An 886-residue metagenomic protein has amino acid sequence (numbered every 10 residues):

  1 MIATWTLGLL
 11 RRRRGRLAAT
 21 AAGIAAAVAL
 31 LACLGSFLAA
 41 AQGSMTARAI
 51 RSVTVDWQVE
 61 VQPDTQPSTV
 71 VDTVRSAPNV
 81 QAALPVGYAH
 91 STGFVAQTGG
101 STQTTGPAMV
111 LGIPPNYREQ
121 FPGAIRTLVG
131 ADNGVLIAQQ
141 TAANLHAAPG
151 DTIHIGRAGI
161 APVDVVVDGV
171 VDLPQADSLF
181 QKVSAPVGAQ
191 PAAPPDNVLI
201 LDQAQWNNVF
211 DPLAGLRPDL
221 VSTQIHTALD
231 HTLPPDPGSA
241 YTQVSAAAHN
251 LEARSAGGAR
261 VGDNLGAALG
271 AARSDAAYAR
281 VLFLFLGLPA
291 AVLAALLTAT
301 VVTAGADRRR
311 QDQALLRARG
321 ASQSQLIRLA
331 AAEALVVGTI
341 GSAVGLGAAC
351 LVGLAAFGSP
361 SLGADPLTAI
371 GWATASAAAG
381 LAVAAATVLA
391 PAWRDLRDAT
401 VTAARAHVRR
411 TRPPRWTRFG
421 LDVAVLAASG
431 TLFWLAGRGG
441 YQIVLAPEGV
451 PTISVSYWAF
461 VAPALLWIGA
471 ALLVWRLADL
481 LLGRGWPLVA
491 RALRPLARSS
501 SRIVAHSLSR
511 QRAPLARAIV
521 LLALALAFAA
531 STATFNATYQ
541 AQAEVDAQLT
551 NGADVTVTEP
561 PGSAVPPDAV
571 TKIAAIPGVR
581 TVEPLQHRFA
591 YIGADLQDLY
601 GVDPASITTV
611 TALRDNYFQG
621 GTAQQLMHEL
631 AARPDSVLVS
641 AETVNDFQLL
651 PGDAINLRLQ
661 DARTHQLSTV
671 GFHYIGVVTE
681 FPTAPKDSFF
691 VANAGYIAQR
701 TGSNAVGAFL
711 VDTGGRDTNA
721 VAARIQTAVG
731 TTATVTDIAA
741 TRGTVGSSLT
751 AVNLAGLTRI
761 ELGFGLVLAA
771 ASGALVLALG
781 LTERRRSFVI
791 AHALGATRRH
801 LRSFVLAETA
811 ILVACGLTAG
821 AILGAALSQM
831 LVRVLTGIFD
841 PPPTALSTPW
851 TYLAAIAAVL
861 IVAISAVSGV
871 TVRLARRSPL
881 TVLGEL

Functional and structural regions predicted by a protein language model:
M1-A294, A304-D307, C350, S359-G363 (+10 more regions): Membrane transport/envelope proteins' first extracytoplasmic loop
I2, G8-G23, C33, F210-D219 (+11 more regions): Alpha-helical transmembrane segments, especially those used as permease/efflux helices and single-pass anchors
R13, L296-G338, A403-V408, R415 (+2 more regions): Interfacial "coupling" helices/loops that link adjacent transmembrane helices in transporter permeases
G35-G43, T300-R308, C350, L354 (+11 more regions): Short helix-terminus and kink motifs of transmembrane alpha helices, predominantly at the cytoplasmic interface
V53-V70, G440-W458, A462-E629, L638-A641: Juxtamembrane segments of multi-pass membrane proteins
T73-V86, G320, V570-L585, T731-T732 (+1 more regions): Short acidic amphipathic segments
L346-W372, L435-W458, A821-I856, V872-T881: Short helix-loop junctions at transmembrane helix boundaries
V706-F709, T732-S828, V832-G837, P841-L846 (+2 more regions): C-terminal transmembrane helical bundles of large multi-pass transporters and their helix-start/helix-kink determinants
